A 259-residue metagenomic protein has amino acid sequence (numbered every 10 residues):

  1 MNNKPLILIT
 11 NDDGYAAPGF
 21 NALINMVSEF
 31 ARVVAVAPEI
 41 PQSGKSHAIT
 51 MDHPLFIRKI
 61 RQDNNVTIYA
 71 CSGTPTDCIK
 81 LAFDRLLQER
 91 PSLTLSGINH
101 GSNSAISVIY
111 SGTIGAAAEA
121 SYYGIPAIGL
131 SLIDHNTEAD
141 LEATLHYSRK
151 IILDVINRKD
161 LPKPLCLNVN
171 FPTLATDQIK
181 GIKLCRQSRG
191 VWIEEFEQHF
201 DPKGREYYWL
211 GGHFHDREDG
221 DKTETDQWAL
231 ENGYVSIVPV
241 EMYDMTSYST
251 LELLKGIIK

Functional and structural regions predicted by a protein language model:
N2-I7, P18-R85, E89-R90: A cross-family phosphate/adenosyl-ligand binding-site feature
I9-A16, V108: Short, glycine-rich nucleotide/cofactor-binding loops
T10, V36-P38, S96-N99, L130-S131 (+2 more regions): Short beta-strand segments
S102-S111: Glycine/threonine-rich flexible loop motifs
A116-A120: Hydrophobic/aromatic ligand-binding patch that stacks against planar heteroaromatic rings of cofactors or nucleotides
I128-D154: Short, glycine-/small-residue-rich phosphate/pyrophosphate-handling segment
R158, P162, P172-K259: C-terminal accessory domains and tails appended to enzymatic cores
